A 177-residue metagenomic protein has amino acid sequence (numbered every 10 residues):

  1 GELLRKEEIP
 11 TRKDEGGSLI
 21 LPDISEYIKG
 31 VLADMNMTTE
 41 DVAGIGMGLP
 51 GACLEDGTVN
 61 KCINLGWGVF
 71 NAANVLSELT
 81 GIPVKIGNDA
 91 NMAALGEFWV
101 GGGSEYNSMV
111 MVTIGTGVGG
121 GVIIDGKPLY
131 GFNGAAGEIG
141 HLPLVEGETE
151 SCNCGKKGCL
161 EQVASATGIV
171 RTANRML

Functional and structural regions predicted by a protein language model:
E2-E8, R12, G16-L19, S77-L79 (+2 more regions): Glycine/GP-enriched mid-protein hinge/lid loop-to-helix segment characteristic of carbohydrate kinases
R12, G16-S25, K29, A33 (+2 more regions): Glycine-rich phosphate-binding loop and adjoining helix at the ATP-binding site of ATP-dependent phosphoryl-transfer
G48-L49, H141: Short, flexible segments with low predicted structural confidence
P50-G51, I114: Glycine-rich His-Gly loop
